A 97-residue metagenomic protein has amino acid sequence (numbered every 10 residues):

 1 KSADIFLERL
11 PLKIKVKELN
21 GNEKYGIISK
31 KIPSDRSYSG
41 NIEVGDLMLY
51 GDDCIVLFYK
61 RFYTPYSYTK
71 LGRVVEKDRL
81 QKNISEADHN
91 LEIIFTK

Functional and structural regions predicted by a protein language model:
I14-K97: Glycine-rich active-site loops that engage anionic ligands at enzyme catalytic sites
